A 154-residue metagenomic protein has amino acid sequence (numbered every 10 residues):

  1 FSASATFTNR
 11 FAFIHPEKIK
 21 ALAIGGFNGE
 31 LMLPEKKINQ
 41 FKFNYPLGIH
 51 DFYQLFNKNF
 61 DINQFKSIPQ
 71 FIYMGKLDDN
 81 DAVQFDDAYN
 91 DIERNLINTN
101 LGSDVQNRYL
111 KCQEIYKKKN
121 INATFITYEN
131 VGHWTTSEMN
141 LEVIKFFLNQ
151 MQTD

Functional and structural regions predicted by a protein language model:
F1-S2: Conserved alpha/beta-hydrolase "nucleophile elbow" surrounding the catalytic nucleophile
A5-P16, L22: Short glycine-enriched nucleophile-adjacent loop and the immediately C-terminal alpha-helix near the catalytic center
T6-T8, L31-L33, N80-A82, H133-S137: Short catalytic/ligand-binding loop motif for oxyanion handling, primarily in non-cytosolic enzymes, centered on
P16-E17, I121: Proline-centered flexible-loop/turn and helix-kink motifs
A21, G29-K119: The feature captures the conserved acid-bearing segment of alpha/beta-hydrolase catalytic domains
A23, F71, T124-I126: A structural signal for isolated positions on well-ordered beta-strands in alpha/beta enzyme cores
G26: N-terminal Rossmann-fold cofactor-binding loop
N107-D154: C-terminal catalytic histidine-bearing segment of alpha/beta-hydrolase fold enzymes
